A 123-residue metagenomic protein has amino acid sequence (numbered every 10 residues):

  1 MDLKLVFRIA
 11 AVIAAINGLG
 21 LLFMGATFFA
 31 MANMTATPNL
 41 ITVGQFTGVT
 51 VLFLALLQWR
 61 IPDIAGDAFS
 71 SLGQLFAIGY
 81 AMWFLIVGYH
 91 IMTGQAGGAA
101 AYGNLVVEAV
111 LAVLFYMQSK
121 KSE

Functional and structural regions predicted by a protein language model:
M1-V12, F69-L72: Interfacial segments of alpha-helical transmembrane regions
L3-V6, A14-I41: Membrane-helix boundary elements
A15-L22, N39-P62, L75-M82: Core segments of alpha-helical transmembrane spans in multipass integral membrane proteins
L22, W59, G88, A112-Y116: Membrane-embedded alpha-helical segments of multi-pass transporters/permeases
N33-I41, S70-S71, A96-V106: Non-cytosolic membrane-interface motifs at loop->transmembrane helix junctions
D63, L85-Y102, K120-K121: Membrane-helix boundary connector in multi-pass membrane proteins
L72-V87, V107-V110: Hydrophobic alpha-helical membrane segments
A109-E123: Membrane-water interface at the C-terminal end of transmembrane alpha helices
